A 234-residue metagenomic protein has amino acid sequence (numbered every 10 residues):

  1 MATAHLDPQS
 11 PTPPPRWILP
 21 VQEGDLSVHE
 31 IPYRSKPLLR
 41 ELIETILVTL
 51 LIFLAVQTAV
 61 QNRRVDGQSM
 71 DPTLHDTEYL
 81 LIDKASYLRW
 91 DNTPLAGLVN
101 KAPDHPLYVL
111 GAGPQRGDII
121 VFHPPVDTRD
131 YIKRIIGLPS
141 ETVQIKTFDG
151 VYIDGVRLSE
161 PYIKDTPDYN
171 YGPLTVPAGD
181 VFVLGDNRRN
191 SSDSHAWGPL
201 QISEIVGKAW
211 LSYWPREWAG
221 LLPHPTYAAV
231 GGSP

Functional and structural regions predicted by a protein language model:
M1-P37: N-terminal Lys/Arg-rich, disordered targeting/topogenic segments
A2-A4, R116, S194: Membrane-interfacial and juxtamembrane segments of integral membrane proteins
P32-T45, T49-T175: Feature for secretory/organellar precursors and membrane-associated catalytic proteins
F182: PRPP/pyrophosphate-binding module of the type I phosphoribosyltransferase fold
G185: Phosphate/adenylate-binding glycine loop and adjacent helical scaffold
R189-A196: Active-site loop architecture of trypsin-fold serine endopeptidases
P199-P234: N-terminal targeting pre-sequences for secretion and organelle import
